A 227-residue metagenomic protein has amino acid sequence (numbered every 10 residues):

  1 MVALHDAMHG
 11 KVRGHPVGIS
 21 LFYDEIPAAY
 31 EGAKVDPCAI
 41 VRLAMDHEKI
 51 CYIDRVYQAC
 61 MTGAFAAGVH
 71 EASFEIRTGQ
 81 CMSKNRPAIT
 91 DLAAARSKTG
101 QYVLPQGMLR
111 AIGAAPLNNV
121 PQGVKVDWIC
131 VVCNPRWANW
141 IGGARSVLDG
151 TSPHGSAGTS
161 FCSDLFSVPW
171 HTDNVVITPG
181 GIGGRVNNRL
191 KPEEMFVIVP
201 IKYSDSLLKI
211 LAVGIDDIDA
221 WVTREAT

Functional and structural regions predicted by a protein language model:
V2-T227: Acidic, serine/proline-rich low-complexity intrinsically disordered regions
